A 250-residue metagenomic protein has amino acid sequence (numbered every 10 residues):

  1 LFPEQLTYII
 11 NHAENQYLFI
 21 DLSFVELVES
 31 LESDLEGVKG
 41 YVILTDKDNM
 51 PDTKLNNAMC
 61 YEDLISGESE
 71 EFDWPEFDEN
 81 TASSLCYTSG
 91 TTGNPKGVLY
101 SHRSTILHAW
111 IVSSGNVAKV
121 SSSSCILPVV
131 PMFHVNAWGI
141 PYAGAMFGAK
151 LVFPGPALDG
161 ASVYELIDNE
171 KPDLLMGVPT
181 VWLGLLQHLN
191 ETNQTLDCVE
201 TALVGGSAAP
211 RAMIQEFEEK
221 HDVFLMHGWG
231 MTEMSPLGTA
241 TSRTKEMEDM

Functional and structural regions predicted by a protein language model:
L1-D63, F77: Structural core segment of the AMP-binding/adenylate-forming
L1-Y8, L22-L27, A149-E170, T180: ATP-dependent adenylate-forming carboxylate-activation enzymes
Q5, E26-S30, S162, G184-L185 (+2 more regions): Phosphate- and divalent-cation-binding pockets in alpha/beta enzyme and binding domains that engage nucleotide-derived
L18, A82, T88-T91, I126 (+7 more regions): Conserved S/T- and glycine-rich ATP-binding loop of Class I adenylate-forming
E68-T81, L85-L127, G139, A149 (+1 more regions): Conserved adenylate-forming
I106-C125, V135-L174, H188: Conserved AMP-binding/adenylation subdomain of ANL enzymes
M146-A149, P172-G177, L186-M250: Gly/Ser/Thr-rich phosphate-binding loop
